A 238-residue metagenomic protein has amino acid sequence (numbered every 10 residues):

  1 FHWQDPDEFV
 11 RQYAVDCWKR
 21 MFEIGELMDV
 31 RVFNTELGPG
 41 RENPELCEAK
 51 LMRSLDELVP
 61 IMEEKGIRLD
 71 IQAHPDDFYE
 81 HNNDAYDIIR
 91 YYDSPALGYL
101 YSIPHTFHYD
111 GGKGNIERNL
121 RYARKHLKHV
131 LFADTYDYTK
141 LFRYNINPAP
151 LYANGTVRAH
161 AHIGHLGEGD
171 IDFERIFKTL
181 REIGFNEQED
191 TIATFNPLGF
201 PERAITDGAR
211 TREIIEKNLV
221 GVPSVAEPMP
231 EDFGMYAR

Functional and structural regions predicted by a protein language model:
F1-Y101, D207, V225-R238: Active-site acidic/histidine proton-transfer and metal-coordination neighborhood in alpha/beta enzyme cores
D29, D56-E57, N82-R238: Histidine-acidic metal/acid-base catalytic patches
